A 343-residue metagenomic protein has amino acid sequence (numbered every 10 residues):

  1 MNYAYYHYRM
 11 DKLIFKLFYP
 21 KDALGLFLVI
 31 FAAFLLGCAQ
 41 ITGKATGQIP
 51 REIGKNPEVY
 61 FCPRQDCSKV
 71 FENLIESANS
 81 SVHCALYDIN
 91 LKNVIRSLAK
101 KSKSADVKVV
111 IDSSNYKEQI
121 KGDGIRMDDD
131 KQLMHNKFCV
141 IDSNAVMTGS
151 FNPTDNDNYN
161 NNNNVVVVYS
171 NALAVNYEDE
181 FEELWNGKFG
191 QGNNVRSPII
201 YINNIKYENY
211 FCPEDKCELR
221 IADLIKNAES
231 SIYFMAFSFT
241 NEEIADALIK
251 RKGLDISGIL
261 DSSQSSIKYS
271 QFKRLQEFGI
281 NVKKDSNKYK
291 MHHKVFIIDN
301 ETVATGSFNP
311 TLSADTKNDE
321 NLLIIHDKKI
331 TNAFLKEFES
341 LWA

Functional and structural regions predicted by a protein language model:
D11-L28: N-terminal Sec-pathway targeting helices
A45-S81, A85-N227, E242, D246 (+3 more regions): HKD-type phospholipase D/PLD-like phosphodiesterase module
